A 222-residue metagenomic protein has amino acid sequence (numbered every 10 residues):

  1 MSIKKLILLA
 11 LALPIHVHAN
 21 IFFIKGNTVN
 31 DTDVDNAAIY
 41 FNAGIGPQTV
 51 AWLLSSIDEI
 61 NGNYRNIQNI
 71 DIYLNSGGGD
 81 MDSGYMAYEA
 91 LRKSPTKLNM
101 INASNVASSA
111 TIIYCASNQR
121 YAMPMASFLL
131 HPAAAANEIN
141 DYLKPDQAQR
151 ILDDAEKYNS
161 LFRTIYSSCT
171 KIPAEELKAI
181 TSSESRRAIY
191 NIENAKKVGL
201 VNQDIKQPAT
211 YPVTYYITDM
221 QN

Functional and structural regions predicted by a protein language model:
M1-A107, A116-N222: N-terminal organellar transit peptides
A110: Thiamine diphosphate
